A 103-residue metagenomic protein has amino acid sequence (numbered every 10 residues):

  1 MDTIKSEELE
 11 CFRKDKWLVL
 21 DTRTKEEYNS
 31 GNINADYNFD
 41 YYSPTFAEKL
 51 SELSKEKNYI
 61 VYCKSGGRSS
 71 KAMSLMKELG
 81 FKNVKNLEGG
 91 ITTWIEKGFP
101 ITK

Functional and structural regions predicted by a protein language model:
M1-L18, K25-N58, K64-K103: Rhodanese-like catalytic fold shared by cysteine-dependent sulfurtransferases and DSP/PTP-type phosphatases
